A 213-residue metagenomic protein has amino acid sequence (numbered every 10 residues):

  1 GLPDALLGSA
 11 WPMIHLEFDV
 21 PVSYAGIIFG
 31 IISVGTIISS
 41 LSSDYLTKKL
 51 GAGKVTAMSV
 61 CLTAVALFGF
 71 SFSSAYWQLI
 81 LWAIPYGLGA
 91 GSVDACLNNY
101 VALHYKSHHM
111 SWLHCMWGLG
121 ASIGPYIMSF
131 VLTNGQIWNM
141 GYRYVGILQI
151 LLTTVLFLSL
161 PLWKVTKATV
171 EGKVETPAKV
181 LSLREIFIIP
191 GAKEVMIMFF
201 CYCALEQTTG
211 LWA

Functional and structural regions predicted by a protein language model:
G1-V20, T209-A213: Extracytoplasmic
A5, I32-L41, S122: Residue-level signature of mid-helix packing/kink "hotspots" within the transmembrane helices of 12-pass Major
L7-G8, I189-A213: Extracytoplasmic gate region of multi-pass secondary transporters
I37-W77: Conserved MFS/SLC helix-loop-helix module at the cytosolic interface between two early adjacent transmembrane helices
S74, Q78, W112-V165: Helix-loop-helix hairpin linking two adjacent transmembrane segments in secondary transporters
A75-A83, E194-V195: Short hydrophobic/alpha-helical segments at membrane-entry points of transmembrane helices in Major Facilitator
W82-G118: Cytoplasmic helix-loop-helix junction between adjacent transmembrane helices in 12-TM secondary transporters
W163-V195: Juxtamembrane intracellular "pre-TM" segments in multi-pass secondary transporters
